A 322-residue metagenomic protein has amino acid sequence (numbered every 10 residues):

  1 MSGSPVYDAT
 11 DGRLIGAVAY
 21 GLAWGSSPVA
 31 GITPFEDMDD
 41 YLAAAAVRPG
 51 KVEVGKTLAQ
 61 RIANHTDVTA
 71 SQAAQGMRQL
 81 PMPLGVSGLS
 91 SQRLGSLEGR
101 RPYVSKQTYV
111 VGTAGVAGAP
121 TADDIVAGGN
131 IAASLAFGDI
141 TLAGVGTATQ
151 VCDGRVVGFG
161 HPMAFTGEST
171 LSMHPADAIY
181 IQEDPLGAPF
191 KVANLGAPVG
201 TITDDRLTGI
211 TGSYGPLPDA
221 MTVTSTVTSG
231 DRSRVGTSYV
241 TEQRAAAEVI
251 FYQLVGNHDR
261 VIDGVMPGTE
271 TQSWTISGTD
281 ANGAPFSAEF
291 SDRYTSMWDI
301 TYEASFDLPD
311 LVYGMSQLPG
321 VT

Functional and structural regions predicted by a protein language model:
M1-T322: Terminal presequence/propeptide segments associated with secretion/organelle targeting and zymogen/polyprotein
